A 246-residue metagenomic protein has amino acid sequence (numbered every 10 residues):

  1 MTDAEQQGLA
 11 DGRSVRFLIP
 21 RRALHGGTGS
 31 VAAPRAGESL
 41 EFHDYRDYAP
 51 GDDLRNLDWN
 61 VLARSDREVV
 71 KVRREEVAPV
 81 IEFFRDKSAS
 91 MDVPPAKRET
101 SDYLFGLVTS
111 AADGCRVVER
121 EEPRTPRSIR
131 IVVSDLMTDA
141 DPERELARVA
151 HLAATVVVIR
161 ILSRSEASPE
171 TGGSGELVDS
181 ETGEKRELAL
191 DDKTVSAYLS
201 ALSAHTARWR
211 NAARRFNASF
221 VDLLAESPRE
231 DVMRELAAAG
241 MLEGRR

Functional and structural regions predicted by a protein language model:
M1-E121, I129-S134, D139-A140, R164-A167: An amphipathic, basic-hydrophobic helix/alpha-beta surface used to engage anionic, phosphate-rich ligands or surfaces
M1-P34, P126, L146-R246: Von Willebrand factor type A / integrin I
P142-R144: A short acidic (Asp/Glu
